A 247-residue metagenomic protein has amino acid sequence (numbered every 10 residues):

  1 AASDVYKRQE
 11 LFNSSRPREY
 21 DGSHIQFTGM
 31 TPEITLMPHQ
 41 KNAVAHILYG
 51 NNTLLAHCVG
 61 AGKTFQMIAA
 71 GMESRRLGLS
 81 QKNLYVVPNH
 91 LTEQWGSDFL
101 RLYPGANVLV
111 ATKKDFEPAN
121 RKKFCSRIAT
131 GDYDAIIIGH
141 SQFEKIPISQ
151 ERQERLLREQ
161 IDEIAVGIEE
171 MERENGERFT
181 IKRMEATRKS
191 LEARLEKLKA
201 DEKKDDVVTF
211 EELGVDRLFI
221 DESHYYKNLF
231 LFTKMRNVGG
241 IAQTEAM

Functional and structural regions predicted by a protein language model:
A2-Y6: Short, small-residue-biased leader/transition segments that mark boundaries at the very start of proteins
Q9, V44-L48, G96, L100: Non-transmembrane alpha-helical segments in soluble domains of secreted/periplasmic/extracellular proteins
L11, Y49-G50, G131-D132: Structured helix-beta-strand junction loops
F12-Y20, H224, N228-L231: Proline-centered turn/helix-capping motifs that create local helix->coil transitions or kinks
S15-A56: Conserved pre-motif I regulatory segment
H24-I34, K63-T64, R75-F219, Y225-L229 (+1 more regions): SF2 helicase/translocase NTPase motor core, specifically the RecA-like lobe 1 inter-motif segment between Walker
H39-H46, Q66-A70, K123: Well-ordered alpha-helical segments embedded in enzymatic catalytic cores
G50-G71, K82: Walker A/P-loop
